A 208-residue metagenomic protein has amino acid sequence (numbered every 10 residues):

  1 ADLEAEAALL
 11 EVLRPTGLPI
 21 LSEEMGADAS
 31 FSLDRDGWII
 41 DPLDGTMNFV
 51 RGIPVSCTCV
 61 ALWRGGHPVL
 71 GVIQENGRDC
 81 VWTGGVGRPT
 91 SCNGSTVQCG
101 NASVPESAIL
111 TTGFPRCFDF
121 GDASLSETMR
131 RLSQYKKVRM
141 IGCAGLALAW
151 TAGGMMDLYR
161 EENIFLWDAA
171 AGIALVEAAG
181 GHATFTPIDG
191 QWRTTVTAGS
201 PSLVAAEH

Functional and structural regions predicted by a protein language model:
A1-L43: N-terminal subdomain of lithium-sensitive/metallo-dependent phosphomonoesterases centered on the IMPase/IPPase/PAP
D2, L13, T46, E75 (+4 more regions): Residue-level signal for inorganic ion chemistry
P19, L70, I109, D157-L158: Short, Asp-centered acidic motifs that coordinate Mg2+ and/or phosphate in catalytic or ligand-binding sites
D34-G77: Glycine-rich active-site/cofactor-binding loop and its immediate structural neighborhood
F49-G52, M140-I141, I164: Short glycine/threonine-rich catalytic loop with a Thr-x-Gly-x-Asp
V60-L148, T194-H208: Acidic beta-strand-loop-alpha-helix segment within the catalytic core of divalent metal-dependent phosphate-processing
S126-R130, L146-H208: Oxyanion/phosphate-interacting regions
